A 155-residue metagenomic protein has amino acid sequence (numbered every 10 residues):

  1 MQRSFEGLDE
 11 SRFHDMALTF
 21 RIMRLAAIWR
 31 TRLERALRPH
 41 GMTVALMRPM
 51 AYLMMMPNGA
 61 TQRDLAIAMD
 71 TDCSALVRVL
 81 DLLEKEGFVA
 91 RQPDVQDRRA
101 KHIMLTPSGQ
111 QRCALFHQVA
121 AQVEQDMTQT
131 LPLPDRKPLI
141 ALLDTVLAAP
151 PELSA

Functional and structural regions predicted by a protein language model:
M1-H40: N-terminal leader segment of winged-helix/HTH proteins
M1-S11, P134-A155: C-terminal regulatory/oligomerization modules of transcriptional regulators
S4, T61, D81-A141: Charged, amphipathic alpha-helical coiled-coil/dimerization segments
P39-H40, M54-P57: Short helix-capping/hinge SLiMs at alpha-helix to coil transitions
P49-M50: Short alpha-helical "packing" element that flanks the helix-turn-helix/winged-helix DNA-binding module
D64-A66: A short acidic, leucine-rich amphipathic alpha-helix
